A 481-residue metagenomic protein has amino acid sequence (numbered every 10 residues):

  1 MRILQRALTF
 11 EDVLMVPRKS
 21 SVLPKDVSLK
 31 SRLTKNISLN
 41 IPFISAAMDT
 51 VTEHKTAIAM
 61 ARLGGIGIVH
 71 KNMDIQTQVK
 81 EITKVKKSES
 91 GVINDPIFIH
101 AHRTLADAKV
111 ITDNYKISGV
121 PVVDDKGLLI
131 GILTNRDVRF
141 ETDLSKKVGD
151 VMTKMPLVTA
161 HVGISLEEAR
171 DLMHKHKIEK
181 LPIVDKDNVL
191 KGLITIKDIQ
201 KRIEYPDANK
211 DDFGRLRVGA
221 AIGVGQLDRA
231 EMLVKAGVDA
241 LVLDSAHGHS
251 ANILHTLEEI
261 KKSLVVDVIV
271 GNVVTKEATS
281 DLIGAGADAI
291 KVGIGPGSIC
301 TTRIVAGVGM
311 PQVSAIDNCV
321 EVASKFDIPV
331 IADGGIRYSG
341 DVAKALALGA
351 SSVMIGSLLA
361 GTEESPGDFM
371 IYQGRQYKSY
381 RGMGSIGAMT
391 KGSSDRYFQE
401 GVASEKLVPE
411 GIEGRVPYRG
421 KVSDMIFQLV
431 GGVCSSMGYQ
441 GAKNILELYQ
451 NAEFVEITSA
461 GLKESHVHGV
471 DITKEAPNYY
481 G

Functional and structural regions predicted by a protein language model:
M1-S21, H161, A285, G307-A332 (+1 more regions): Alpha/beta catalytic cores of nucleotide-metabolism and tRNA/nucleoside-modifying enzymes
L23-L39, A46-M48, T77-Y115, V122-D124 (+5 more regions): Bateman/CBS regulatory modules and CBS-like beta-alpha motifs in cytosolic regions of diverse proteins
K25, M73-T83, E141-S145, S165 (+6 more regions): Active-site-adjacent beta->alpha loops and helix N-cap segments on the catalytic face of soluble alpha/beta enzymes
S38-I44, G91-P96, D211-A220, E259-V274 (+2 more regions): Short beta-strand/loop segments at the ligand-binding rim of alpha/beta enzyme cores
K55-I58, D228-A236, V274-V292, A332 (+1 more regions): Catalytic cores of alpha/beta
R62-T77, V238-S250, D288-A306, I336-M370: Glycine-rich phosphate-binding active-site loops on the catalytic face of alpha/beta enzymes
V69-D74, I117, P121, L128-L144 (+4 more regions): Short beta->alpha transition motifs characteristic of CBS
V69-N72, F98-I99, G119-P121, T159-H161 (+6 more regions): Catalytic beta/alpha-barrel core
